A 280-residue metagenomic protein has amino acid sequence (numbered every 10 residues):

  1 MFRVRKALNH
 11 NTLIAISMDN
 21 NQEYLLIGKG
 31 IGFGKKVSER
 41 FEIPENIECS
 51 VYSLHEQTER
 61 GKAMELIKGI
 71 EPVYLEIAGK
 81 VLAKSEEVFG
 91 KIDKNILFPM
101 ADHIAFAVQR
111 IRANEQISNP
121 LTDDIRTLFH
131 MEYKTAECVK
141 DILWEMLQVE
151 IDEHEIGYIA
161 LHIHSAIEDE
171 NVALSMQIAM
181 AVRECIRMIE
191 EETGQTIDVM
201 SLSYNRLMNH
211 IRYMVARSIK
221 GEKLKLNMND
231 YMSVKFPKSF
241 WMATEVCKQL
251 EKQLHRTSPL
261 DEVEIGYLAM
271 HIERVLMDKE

Functional and structural regions predicted by a protein language model:
M1-E280: A cross-family "folded-core" feature that marks the main globular domain of proteins
